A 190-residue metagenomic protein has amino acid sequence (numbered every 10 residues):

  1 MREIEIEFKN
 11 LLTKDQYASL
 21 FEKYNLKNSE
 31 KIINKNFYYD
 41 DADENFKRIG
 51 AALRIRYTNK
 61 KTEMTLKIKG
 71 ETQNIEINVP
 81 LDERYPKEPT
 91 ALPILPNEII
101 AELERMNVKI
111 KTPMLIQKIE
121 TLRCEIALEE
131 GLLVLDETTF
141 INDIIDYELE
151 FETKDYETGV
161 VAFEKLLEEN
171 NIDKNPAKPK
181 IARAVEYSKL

Functional and structural regions predicted by a protein language model:
M1-L190: Phosphate-end processing signature that detects enzymes handling 5′-triphosphorylated RNA and polyphosphate
